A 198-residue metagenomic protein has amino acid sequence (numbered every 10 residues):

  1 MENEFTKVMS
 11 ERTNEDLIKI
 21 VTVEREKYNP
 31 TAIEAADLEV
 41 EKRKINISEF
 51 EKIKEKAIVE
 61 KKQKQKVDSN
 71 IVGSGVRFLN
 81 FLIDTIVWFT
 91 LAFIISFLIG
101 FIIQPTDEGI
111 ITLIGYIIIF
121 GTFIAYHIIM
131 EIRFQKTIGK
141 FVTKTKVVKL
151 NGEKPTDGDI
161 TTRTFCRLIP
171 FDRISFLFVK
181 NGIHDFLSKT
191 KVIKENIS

Functional and structural regions predicted by a protein language model:
E2-S198: Membrane-interfacial and juxtamembrane segments of integral membrane proteins
